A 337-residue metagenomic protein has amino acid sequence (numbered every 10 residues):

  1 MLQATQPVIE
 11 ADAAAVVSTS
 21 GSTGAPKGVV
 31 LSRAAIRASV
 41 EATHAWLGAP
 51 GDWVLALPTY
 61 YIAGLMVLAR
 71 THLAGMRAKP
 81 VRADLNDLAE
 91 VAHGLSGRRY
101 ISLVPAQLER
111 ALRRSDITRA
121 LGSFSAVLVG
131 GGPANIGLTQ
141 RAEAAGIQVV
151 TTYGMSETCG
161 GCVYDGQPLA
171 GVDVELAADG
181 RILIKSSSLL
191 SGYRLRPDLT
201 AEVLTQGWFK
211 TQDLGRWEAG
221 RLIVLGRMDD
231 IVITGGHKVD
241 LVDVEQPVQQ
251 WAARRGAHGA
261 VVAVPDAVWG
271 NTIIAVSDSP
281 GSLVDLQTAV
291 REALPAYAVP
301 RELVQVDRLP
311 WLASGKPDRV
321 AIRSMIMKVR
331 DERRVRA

Functional and structural regions predicted by a protein language model:
L2-S18, G51-D52: Conserved pre-ATP/AMP-binding loop-to-beta segment of ANL
A14-E41, G48: Conserved AMP-binding A3 loop
V30-E41, D52-R110, V150: AMP-binding/adenylate-forming
R113-D165: Gly/Ser/Thr-rich phosphate-binding loop
P168, A177-V203, H237-V239: Conserved ATP/PPi-binding loop(s) of AMP-dependent carboxylate-activating enzymes
S186, L214-A298: AMP-binding/adenylate-forming catalytic core of the ANL superfamily
L189-L214, M228-D229, E245: Conserved ANL (AMP-binding/adenylate-forming) active-site segment centered on the GW(Y/F)…HTG consensus within
I274-V276, L286-A337: Conserved C-terminal "lid"/linker of ANL adenylate-forming enzymes
